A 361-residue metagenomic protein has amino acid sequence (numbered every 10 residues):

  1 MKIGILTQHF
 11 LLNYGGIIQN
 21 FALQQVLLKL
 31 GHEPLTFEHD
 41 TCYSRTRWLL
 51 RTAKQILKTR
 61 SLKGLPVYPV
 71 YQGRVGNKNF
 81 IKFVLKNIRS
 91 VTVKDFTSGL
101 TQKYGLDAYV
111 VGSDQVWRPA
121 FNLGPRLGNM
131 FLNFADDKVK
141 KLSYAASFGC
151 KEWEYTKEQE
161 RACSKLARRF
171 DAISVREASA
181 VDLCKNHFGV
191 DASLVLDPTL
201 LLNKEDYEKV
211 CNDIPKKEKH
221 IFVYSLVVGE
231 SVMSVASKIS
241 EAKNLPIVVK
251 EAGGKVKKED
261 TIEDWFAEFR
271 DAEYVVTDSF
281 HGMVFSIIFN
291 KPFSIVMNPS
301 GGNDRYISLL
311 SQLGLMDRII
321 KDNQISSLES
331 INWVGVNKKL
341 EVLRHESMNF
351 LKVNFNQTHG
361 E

Functional and structural regions predicted by a protein language model:
M1-E361: Active-site anion-handling motifs in enzyme catalytic cores
